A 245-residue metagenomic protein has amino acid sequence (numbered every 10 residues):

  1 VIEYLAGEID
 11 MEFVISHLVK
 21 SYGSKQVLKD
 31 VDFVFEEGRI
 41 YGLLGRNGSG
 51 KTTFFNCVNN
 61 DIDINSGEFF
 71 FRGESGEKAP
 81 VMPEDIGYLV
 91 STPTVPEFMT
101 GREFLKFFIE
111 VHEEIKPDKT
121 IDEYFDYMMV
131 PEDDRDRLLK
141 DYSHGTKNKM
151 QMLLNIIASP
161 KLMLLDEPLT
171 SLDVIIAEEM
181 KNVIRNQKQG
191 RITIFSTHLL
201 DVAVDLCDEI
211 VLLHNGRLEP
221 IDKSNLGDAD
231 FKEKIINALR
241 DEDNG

Functional and structural regions predicted by a protein language model:
F13, L28-D30: Conserved structural motif at the start of ABC-family nucleotide-binding domains
L44-R46: The feature captures the beta-strand-to-loop junction immediately N-terminal to the Walker
N59: Helix-to-loop junction immediately C-terminal to a conserved catalytic motif
G67-M82, P220-D222: Conserved ABC transporter NBD signature motif
M163-E167: Catalytic Walker B motif of ABC-type/P-loop ATPase nucleotide-binding domains
A177-Q189: Helical segment within the ABC ATPase nucleotide-binding domain
R217-R240: Conserved beta-strand-loop-alpha-helix hinge in the C-terminal portion of ABC ATPase nucleotide-binding domains
